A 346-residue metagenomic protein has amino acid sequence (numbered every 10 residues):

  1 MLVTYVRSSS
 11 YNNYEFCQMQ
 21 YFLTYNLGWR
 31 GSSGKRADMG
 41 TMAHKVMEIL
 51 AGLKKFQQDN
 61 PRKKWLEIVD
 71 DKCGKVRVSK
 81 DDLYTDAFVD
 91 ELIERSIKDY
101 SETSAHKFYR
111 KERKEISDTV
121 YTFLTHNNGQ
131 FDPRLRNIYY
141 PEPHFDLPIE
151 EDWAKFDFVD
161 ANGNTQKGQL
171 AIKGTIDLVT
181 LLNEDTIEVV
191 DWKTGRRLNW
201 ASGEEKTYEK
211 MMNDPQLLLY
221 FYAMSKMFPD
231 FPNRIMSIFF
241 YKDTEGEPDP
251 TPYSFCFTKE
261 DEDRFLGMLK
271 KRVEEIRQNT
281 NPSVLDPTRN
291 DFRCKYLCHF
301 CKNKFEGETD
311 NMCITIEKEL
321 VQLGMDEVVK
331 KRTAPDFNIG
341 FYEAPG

Functional and structural regions predicted by a protein language model:
M1-L2, Q18-G31, G195-S202, K270-N279: Short amphipathic alpha-helical segments and their helix-coil junctions
S8-K55, R113-Y121, Y140-P143, L297-N303: Nuclease catalytic cores
S9, W29-A37, Q169, K206-M211 (+1 more regions): Short, charged/polar micro-motifs that form catalytic or ligand-binding hotspots
Q20, G52, F56, G129 (+3 more regions): Intrinsically disordered or highly flexible coil/loop and linker segments, enriched in small and charged/polar residues
R36, G40, D86, D230-N233: Alpha-helix N-cap/helix-initiation sites
V46-A154: A non-catalytic, helix-rich entry segment at domain boundaries
V78, E209-M212, F221-G346: Metal-dependent nuclease catalytic regions and adjoining charged, substrate-binding loops involved in nucleic-acid end
P143-K271: Mg2+/Mn2+-dependent nuclease catalytic core
